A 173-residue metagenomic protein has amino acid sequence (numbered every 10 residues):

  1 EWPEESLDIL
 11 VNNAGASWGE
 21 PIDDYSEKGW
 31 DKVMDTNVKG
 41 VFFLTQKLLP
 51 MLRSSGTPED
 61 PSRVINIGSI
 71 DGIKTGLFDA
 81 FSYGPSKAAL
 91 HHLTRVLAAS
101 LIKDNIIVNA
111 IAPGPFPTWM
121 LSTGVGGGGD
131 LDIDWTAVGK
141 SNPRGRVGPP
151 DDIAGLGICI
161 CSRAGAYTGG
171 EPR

Functional and structural regions predicted by a protein language model:
P21-I22, S26-D31, V138: Substrate-binding pocket helix/loop in short-chain dehydrogenase/reductase
Y25, T75-G84, V96, G124: Active-site loop-to-helix junction immediately N-terminal to the catalytic Tyr of the SDR YXXXK motif in Rossmann-fold
T45, S86, T94: Active-site helix of classical SDR
P50, A99-S100: Alpha-helical segment proximal to the catalytic Tyr-Lys
S69: Residue(s) in the substrate-gating loop at a strand-loop-helix junction that position the organic substrate next
K103, P115-S141: A glycine/serine/threonine-rich, flexible loop-to-helix segment that serves as the NAD(P) cofactor-binding "lid"
R146-R173: C-terminal substrate-recognition "lid" of short-chain dehydrogenase/reductases
